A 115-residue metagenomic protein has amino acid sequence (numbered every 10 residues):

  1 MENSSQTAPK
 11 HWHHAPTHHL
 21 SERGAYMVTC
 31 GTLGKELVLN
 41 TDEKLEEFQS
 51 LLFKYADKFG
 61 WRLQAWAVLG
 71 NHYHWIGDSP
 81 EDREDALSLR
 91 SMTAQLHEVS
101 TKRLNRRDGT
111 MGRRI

Functional and structural regions predicted by a protein language model:
M1-I115: Short catalytic/metal-binding and nucleic-acid-binding patches
